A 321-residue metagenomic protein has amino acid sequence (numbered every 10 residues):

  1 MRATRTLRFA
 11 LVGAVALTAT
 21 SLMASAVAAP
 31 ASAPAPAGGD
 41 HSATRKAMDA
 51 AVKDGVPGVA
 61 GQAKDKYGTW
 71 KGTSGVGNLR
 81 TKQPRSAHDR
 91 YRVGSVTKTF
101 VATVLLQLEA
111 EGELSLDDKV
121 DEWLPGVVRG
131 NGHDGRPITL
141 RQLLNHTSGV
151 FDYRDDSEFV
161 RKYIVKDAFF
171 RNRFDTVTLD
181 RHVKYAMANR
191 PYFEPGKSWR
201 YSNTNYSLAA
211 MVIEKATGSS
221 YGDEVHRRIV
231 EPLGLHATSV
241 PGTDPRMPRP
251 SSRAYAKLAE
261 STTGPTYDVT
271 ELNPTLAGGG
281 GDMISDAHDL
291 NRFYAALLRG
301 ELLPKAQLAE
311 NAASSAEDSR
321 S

Functional and structural regions predicted by a protein language model:
M1-S32: Secretory targeting and sorting signals
G39-V93: Short, conserved catalytic-motif segment at the N-terminal edge
D40, T44, V93, T97 (+4 more regions): Hydrophobic (often cysteine-bearing) scaffold residues that line and stabilize catalytic clefts of nucleotide/cofactor
V52, E109, L297-L298: Hydrophobic residues in alpha-helical segments
P57, T81-Q142, F193-S202, G278: Short active-site loop at a secondary-structure junction that contains or immediately precedes the catalytic residue(s)
G132-S321: Short, surface-exposed loop or secondary-structure junction motifs that flank catalytic or metal-binding residues
